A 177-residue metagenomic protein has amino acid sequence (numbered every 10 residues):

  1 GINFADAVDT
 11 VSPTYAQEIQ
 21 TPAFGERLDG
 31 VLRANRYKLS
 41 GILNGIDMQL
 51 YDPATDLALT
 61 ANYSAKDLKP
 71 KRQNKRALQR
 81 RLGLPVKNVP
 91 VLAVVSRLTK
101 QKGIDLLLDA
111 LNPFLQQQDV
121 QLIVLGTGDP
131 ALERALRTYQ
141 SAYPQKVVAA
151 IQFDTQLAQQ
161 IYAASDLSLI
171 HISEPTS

Functional and structural regions predicted by a protein language model:
G1-S173, S177: Catalytic cores of nucleotide-sugar-dependent glycosyltransferases that transfer UDP/GDP/TDP-activated
